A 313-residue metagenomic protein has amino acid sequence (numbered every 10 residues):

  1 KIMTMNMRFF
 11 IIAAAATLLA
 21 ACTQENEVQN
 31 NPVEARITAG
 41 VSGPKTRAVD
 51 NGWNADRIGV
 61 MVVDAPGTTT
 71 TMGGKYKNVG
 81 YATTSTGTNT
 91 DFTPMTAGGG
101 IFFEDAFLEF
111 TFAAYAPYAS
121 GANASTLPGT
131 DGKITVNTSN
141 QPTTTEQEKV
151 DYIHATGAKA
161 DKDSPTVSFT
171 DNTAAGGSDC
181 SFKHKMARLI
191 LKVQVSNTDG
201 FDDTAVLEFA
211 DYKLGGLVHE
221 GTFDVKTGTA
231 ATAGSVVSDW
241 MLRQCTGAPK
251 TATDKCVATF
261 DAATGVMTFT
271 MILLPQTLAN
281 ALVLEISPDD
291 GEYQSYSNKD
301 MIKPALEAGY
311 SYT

Functional and structural regions predicted by a protein language model:
K1-I2, E148, C245, I286: Intrinsic disorder/low-complexity segments enriched in polar/small residues
I2-I11: Bacterial N-terminal signal peptides that target proteins for export
L19-A21: C-terminal motif of bacterial Sec signal peptides marking the signal peptidase cleavage site
T23-N26: Bacterial signal peptide processing site
V28-K213, P249-F260, M271, P288 (+2 more regions): Short, low-hydrophobicity acidic/polar segments
F209-T277, V283-P304: Contiguous ligand/interfacial binding patches
N280-L282, Y310-Y312: A short pocket-lining beta-strand/turn micro-motif at the edge of beta-sheets
